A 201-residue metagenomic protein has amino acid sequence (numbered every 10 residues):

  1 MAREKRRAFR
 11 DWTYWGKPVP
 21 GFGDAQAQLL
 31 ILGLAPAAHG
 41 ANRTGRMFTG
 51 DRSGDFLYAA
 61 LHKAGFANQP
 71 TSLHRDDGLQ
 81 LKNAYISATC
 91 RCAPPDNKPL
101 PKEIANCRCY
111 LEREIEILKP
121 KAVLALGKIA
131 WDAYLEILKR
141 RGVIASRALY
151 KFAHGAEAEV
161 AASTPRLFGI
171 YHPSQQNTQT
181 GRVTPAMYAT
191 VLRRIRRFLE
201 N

Functional and structural regions predicted by a protein language model:
M1-A156, V160-N201: A polyanion-binding, active-site-adjacent surface
